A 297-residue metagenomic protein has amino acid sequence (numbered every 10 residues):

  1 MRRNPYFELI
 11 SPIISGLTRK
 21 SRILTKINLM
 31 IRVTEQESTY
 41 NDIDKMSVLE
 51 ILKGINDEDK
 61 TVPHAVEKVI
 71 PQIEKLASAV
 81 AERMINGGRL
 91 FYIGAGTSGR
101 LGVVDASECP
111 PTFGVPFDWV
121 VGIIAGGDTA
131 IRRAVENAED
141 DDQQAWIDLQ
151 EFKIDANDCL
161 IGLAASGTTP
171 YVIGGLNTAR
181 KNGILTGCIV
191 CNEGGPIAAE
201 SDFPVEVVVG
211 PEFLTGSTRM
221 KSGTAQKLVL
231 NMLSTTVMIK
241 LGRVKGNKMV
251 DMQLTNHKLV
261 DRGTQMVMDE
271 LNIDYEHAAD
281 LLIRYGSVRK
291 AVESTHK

Functional and structural regions predicted by a protein language model:
N4, I10, K20-I23: Polybasic, lysine-rich low-complexity intrinsically disordered segments
P12-I14: Short terminal hydrophobic/aromatic SLiMs and anchors at protein ends
I27-A65: Cofactor-/ligand-binding subdomain signature composed of acidic, glycine-rich, tryptophan-containing flexible loops
N56-V62, G122-R132, V260: Gly-rich Lys/Arg/Thr-decorated short loops/hinges at beta-loop-alpha junctions or inter-strand turns that position
K68-R83: A short, well-structured juxtamembrane/interface segment
F91, A95-L228, V237-L241: Glycine-rich phosphate-binding loops that contact phosphosugars or nucleotide phosphates
V237-K297: Short, amphipathic alpha-helical interaction segments embedded in low-complexity terminal/linker regions of eukaryotic
